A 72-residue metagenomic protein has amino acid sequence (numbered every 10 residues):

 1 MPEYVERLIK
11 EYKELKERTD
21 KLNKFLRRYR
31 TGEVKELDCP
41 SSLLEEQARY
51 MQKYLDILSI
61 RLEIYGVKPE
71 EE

Functional and structural regions predicted by a protein language model:
M1-E72: Extended, charge-rich alpha-helical interface modules
